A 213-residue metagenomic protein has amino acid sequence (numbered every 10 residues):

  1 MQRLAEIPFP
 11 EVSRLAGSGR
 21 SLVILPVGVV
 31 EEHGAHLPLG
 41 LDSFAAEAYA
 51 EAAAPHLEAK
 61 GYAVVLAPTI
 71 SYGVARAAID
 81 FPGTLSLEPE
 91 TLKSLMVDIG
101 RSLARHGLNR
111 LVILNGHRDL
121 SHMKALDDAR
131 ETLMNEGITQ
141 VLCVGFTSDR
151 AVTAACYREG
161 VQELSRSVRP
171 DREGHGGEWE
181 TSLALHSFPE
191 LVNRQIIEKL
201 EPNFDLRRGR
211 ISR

Functional and structural regions predicted by a protein language model:
M1-V112, G116-R213: Extended, histidine- and acidic-residue-enriched regions that form the cofactor-binding/catalytic faces
